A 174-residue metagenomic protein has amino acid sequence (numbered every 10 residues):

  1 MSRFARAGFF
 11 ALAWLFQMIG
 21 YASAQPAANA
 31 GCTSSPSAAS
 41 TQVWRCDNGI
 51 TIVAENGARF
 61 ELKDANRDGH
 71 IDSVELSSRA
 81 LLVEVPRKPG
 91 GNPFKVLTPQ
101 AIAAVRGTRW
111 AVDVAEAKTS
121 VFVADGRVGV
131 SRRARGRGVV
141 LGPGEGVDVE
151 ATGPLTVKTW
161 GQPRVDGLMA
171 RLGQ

Functional and structural regions predicted by a protein language model:
M1-F9: Bacterial N-terminal signal peptides that target proteins for export
G8-M18: Bacterial N-terminal signal peptides
A24-Q174: Flexible, surface-exposed loop/linker segments and immediately adjacent secondary-structure boundaries
